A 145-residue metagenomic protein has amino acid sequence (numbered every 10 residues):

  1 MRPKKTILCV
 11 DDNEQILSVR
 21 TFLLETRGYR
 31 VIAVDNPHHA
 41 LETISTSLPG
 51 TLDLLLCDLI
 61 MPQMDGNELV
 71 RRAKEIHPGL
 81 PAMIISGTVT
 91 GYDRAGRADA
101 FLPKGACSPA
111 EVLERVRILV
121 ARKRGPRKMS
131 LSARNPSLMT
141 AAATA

Functional and structural regions predicted by a protein language model:
S18-T26: Charged docking surfaces used in two-component/phosphorelay signaling
A33-L54: Acidic, metal-coordinating helix/loop segments flanking the phosphotransfer/catalytic sites of two-component signaling
D58: Active-site residues of response regulator receiver
M61: Receiver (REC) domain active-site loop signature in two-component systems and cognate sites in sensor histidine kinases
I85-S86, K104: Hydrophobic/aromatic residues positioned on beta-strands within the core alpha/beta folds
G105-V120, R124, K128: C-terminal output helix
A121-A145: CheY-like receiver
